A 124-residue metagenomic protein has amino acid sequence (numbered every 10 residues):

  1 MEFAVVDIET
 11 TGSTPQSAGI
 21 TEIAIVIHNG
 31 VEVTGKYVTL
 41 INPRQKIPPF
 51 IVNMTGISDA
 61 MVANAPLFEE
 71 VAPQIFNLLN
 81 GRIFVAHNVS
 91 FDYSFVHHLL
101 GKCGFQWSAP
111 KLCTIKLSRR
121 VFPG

Functional and structural regions predicted by a protein language model:
M1-P110, R119, P123-G124: Conserved non-catalytic scaffold segment of RNase H-like nuclease domains
